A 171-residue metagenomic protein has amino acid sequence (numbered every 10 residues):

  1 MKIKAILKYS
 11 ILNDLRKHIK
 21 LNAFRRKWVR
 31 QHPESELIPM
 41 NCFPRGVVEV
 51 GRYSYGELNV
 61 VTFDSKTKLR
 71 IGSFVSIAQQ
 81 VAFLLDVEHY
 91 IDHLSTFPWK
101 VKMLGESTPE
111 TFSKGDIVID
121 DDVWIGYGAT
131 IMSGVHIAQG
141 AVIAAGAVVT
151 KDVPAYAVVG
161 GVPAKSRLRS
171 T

Functional and structural regions predicted by a protein language model:
M1-N41: Membrane-proximal basic amphipathic "stem/tether" segments
W28-G56, T62: An N-terminal domain-cap segment
E49, Y55-V135, P163: Flexible, glycine/small-residue-enriched loop-and-beta-strand segment within the central core of proteins
A82, A138, V142-A144, V148: A generic "structured core" feature
W124, V142, V158-V159: Short-chain dehydrogenase/reductase
V135, G146-A147, V153, V162: Short beta-to-alpha loop/turn elements within the nucleotide-binding domains of ABC transporters
V153-K165, T171: Catalytic binding pocket for nucleotide-activated donors in carbohydrate/polymer assembly enzymes
